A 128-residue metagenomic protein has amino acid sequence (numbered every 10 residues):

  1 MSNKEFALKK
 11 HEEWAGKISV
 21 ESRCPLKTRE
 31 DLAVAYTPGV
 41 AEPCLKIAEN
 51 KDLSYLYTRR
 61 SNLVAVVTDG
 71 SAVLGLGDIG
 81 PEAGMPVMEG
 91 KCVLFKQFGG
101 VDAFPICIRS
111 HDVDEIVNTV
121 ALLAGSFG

Functional and structural regions predicted by a protein language model:
M1-G128: N-terminal ligand-binding/catalytic initiation module
